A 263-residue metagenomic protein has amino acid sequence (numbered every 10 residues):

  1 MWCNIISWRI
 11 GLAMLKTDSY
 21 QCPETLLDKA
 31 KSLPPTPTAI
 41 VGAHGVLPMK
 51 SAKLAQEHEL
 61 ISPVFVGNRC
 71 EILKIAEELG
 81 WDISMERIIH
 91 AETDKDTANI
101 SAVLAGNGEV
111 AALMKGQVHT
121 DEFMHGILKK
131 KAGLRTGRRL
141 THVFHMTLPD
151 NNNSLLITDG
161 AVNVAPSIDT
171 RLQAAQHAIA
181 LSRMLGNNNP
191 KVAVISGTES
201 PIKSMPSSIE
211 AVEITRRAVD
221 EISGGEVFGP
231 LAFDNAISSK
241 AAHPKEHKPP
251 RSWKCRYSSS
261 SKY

Functional and structural regions predicted by a protein language model:
N4, W8-V64, R69-Y263: Anion-binding alpha/beta catalytic cores of soluble intermediary-metabolism enzymes, centered on
